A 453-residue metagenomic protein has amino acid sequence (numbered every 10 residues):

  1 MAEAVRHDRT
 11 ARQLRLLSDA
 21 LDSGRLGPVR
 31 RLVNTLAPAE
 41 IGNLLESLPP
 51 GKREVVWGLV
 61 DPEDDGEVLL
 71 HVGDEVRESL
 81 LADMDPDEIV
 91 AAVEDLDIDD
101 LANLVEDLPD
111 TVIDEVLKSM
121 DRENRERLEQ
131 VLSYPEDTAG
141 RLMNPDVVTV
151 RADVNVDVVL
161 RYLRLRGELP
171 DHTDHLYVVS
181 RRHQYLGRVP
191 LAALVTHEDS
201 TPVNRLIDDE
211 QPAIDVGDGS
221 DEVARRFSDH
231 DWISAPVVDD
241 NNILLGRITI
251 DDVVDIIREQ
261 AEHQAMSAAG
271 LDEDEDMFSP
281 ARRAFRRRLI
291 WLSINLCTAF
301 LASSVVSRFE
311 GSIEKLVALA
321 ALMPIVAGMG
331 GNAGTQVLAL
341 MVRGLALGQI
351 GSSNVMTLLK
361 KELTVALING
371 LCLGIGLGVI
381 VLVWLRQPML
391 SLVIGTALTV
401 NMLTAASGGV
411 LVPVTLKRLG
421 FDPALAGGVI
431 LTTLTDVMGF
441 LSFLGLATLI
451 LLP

Functional and structural regions predicted by a protein language model:
M1-L271: Hydrophobic packing positions in regular secondary-structure scaffolds
D153, I256, E262-S407, L411-L425 (+2 more regions): Alpha-helical transmembrane segments and their membrane-interface boundaries that form or gate the permeation pathway
